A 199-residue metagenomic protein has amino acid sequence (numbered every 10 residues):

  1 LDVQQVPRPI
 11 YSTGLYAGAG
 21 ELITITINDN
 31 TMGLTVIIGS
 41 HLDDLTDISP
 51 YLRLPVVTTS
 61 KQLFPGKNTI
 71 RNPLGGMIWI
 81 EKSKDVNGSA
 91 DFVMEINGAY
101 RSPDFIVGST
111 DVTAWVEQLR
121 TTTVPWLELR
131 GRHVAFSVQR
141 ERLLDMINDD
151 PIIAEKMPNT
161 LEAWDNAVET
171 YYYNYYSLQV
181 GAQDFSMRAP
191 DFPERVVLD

Functional and structural regions predicted by a protein language model:
L1-F105: Beta-strand-enriched, solvent-exposed domains that form extended recognition/catalytic surfaces
D2, D29, D43-D47, D85 (+9 more regions): Acidic-enriched, low-complexity/disordered segments with a strong bias for Aspartate over Glutamate
E95-L129: Low-complexity, Pro/Ser/Thr- and charge-rich linker/hinge segments at domain boundaries
W115-D199: Juxtacatalytic substrate-recognition/specificity segment
